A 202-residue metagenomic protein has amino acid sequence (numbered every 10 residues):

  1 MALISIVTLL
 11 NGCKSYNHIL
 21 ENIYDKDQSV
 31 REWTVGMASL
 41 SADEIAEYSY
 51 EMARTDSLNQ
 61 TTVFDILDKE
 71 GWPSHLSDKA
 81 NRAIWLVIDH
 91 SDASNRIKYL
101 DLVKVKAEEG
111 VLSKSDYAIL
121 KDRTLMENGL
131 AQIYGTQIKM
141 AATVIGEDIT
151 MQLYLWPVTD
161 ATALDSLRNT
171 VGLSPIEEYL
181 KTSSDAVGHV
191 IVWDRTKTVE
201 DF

Functional and structural regions predicted by a protein language model:
M1-I19: Bacterial Sec-dependent N-terminal signal peptides
S15-G135: N-terminal helix-rich structural modules
I66, L167-R168: Residues within well-ordered alpha helices
I138, E177, T182-D201: Catalytic cores of secreted/periplasmic lytic hydrolases that degrade extracellular macromolecules
T143-I145: Alpha-helical protein-protein interaction modules
E147-A163: Short, 15-30-residue, compositionally biased linear elements with alpha-helical propensity or flexible coil
